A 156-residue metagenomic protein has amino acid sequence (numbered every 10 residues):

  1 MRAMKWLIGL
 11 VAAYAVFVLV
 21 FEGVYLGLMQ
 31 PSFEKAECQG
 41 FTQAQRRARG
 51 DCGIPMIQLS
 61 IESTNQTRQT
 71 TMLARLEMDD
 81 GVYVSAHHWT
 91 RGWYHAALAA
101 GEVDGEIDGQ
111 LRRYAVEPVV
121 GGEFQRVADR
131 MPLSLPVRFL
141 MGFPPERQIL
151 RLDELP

Functional and structural regions predicted by a protein language model:
M1-R2: N-terminal Lys/Arg-rich, disordered targeting/topogenic segments
K5-G23: Hydrophobic membrane-insertion alpha-helices, especially the h-region of bacterial N-terminal signal peptides
W6, L10, A36, C52 (+5 more regions): Residue-level signal for well-ordered alpha-helical segments
E22-R68: Short, conserved active-site entrance elements at the starts or edges of catalytic domains
C52-H88, V103, Y114-A115: Short beta-strand segments
W89-P156: Short, structured beta-strand-loop surface elements
